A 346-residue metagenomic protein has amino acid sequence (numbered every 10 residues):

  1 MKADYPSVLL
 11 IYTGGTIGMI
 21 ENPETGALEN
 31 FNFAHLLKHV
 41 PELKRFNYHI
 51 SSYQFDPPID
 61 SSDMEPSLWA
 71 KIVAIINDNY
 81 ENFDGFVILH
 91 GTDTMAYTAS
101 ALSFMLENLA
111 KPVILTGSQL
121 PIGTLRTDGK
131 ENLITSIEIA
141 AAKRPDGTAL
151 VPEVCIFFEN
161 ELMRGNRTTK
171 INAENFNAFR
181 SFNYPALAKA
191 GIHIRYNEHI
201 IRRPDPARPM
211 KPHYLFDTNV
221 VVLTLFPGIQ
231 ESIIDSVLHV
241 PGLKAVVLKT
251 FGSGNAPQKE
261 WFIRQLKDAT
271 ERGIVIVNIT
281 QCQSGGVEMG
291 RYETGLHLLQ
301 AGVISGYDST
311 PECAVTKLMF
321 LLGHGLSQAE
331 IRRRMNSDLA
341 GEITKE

Functional and structural regions predicted by a protein language model:
M1-D78: ATP/NTP phosphate-donor binding region
K2-Y5, I11-G15, N32-K44, R164-S253 (+2 more regions): Accessory alpha-helical/coil subdomains and C-terminal extensions that flank or cap enzyme catalytic cores
T13-G15, G91-T92, S118-P121, F251-S253 (+1 more regions): Short, ordered loop/turn segments at secondary-structure junctions
G14-G15, V87, S136, N160 (+2 more regions): Buried hydrophobic positions in well-ordered alpha/beta secondary-structure cores of metabolic enzymes
M19-I20, T94-A99, G129-L133, N255-Q258: Short glycine/serine/threonine-rich phosphate/pyrophosphate-binding segments that cradle anionic phosphate groups
L89-K111, Q258-Q265, T294: Short Gly/Thr/Asp-enriched flexible loops that form oxyanion-binding sites at enzyme active sites
L115-G191: Internal gly/pro-rich beta-alpha loop/helix module that stabilizes soluble enzyme cofactors or their anionic handles
T250-E346: C-terminal non-catalytic interaction/assembly regions of soluble proteins
